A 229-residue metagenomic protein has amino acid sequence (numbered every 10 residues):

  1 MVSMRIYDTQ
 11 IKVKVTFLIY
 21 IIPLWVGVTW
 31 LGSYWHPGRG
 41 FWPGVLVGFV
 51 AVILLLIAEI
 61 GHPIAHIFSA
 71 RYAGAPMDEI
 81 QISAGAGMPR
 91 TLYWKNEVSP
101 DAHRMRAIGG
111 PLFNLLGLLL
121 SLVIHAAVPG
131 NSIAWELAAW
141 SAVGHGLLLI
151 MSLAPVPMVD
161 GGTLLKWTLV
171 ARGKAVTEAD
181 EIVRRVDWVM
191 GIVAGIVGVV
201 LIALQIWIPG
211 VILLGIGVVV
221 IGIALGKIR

Functional and structural regions predicted by a protein language model:
M1-R229: Hydrophobic transmembrane alpha-helices and their immediate loop junctions in multi-pass integral membrane proteins
